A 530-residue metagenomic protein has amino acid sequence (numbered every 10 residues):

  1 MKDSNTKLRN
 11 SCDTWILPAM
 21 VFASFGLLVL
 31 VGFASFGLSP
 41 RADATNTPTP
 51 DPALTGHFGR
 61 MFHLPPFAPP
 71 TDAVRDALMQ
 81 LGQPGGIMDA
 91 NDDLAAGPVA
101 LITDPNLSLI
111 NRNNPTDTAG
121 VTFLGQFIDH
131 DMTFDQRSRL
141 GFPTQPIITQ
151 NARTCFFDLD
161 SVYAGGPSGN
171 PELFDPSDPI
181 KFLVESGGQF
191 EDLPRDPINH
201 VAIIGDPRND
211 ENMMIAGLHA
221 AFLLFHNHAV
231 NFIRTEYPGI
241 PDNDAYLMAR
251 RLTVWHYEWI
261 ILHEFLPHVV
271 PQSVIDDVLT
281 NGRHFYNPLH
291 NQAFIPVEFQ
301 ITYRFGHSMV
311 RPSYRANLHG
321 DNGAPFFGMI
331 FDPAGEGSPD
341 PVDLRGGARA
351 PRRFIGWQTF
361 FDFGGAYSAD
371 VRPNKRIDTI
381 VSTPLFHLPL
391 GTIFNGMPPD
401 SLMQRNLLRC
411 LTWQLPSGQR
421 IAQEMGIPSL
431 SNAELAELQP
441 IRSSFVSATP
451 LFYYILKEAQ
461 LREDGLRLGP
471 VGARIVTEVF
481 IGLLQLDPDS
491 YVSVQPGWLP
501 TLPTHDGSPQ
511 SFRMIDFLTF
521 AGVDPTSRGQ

Functional and structural regions predicted by a protein language model:
M1-W15: N-terminal secretory signal peptides that target proteins for export/translocation
W15-L27: Alpha-helical hydrophobic membrane-insertion segments
S24-V31, S39-R208, N212-M213, N231-Q530: Terminal regions of secretory-pathway proteins
